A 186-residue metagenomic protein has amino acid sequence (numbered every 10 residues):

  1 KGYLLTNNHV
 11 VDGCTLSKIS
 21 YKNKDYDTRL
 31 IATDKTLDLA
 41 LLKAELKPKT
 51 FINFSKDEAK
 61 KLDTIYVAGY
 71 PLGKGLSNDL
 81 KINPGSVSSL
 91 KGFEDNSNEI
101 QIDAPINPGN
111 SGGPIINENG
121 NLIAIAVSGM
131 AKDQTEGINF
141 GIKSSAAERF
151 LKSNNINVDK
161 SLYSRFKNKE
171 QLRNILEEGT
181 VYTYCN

Functional and structural regions predicted by a protein language model:
G2-S77, D95-E99, I156-S164: Conserved active-site neighborhood of the chymotrypsin/trypsin-like protease fold
Y21, A44-L46, G69, S89 (+3 more regions): Flexible glycine-/small-residue-rich
T28, K49-T50, V67, P71-N78 (+1 more regions): C-terminal cap/linker of serine protease catalytic domains
T28-L30, V87, I115: Conserved hydrophobic positions within beta-strands
I31-T33, L90, E118, I125-S128: Residue-level recognition of beta-strand microenvironments
L41, K81, G141: Short aromatic/basic micro-patch
D79-K91: Short, compositionally biased
P105-A126: Catalytic nucleophile loop of clan PA
